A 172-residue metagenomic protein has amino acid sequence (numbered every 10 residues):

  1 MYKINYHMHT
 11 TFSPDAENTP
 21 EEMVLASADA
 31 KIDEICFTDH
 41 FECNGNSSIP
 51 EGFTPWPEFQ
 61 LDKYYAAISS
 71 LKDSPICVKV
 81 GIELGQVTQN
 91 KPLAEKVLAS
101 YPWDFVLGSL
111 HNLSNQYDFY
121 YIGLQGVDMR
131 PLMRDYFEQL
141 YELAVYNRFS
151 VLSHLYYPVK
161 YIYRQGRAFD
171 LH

Functional and structural regions predicted by a protein language model:
M1-T88, L98-S100, V159-L171: An N-terminally biased module of ancient metal coordination in phosphate/nucleic-acid-related enzymes
P14, S100-Y101, L107-H172: Domain-core and long-helix interface of multi-subunit machines
D15-E22, Q89-A94, R130-E138: Glycine-rich anion/phosphate-binding loops
D29, W56, L93-V97, D128 (+1 more regions): Alpha-helical protein-protein interaction elements
S48-I49, L93-A94, F119-Y120: Short aromatic-enriched loop/helix-cap "lid" or pocket-rim segments at secondary-structure transitions that line
A67-I68, L93-K96, E138-L143: Short, charged beta->alpha transition segments
